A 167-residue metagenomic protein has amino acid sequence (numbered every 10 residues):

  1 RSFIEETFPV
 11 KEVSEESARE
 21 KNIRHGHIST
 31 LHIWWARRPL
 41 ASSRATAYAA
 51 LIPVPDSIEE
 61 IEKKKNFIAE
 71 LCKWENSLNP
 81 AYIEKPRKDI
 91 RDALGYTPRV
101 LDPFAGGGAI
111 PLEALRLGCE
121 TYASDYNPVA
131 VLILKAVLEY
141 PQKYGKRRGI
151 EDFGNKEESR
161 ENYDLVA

Functional and structural regions predicted by a protein language model:
R1-A167: S-adenosyl-L-methionine-dependent nucleic acid methyltransferase catalytic domains
